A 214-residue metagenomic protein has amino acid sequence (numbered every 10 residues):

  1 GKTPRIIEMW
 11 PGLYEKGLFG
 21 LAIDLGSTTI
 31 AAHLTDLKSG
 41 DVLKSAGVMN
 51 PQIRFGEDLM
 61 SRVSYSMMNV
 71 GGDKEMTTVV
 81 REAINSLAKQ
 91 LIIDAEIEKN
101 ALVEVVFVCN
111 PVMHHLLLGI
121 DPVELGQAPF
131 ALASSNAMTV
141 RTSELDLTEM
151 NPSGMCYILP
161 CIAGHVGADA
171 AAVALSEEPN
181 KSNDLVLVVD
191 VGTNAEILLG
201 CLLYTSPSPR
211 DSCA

Functional and structural regions predicted by a protein language model:
G1-L116, V123-Q127, Y157, A168: N-terminal glycine/serine-rich phosphate-binding loop of ATP-dependent small-molecule kinases, especially carbohydrate
I30-L34, A195-G200: Short beta-strand scaffold segments in enzyme catalytic cores
S39-D41, E196, L203: Residue-level signal for well-ordered, solvent-exposed loop/turn and beta-edge residues enriched in charged/polar side
D58, L116-A172: Glycine-rich phosphate-binding loop and adjoining helix at the ATP-binding site of ATP-dependent phosphoryl-transfer
Y204-D211: Conserved small/polar residues in nucleotide/adenosyl-binding loops
